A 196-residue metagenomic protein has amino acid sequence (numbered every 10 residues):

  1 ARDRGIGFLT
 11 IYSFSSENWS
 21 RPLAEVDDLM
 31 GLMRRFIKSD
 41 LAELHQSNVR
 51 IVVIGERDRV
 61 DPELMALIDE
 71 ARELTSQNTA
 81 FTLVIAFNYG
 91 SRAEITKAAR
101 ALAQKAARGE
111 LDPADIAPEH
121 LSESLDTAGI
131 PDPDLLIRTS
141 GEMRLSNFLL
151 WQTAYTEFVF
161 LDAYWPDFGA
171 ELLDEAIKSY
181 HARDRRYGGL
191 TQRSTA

Functional and structural regions predicted by a protein language model:
A1-A196: Flexible, compositionally biased loop and terminal segments
